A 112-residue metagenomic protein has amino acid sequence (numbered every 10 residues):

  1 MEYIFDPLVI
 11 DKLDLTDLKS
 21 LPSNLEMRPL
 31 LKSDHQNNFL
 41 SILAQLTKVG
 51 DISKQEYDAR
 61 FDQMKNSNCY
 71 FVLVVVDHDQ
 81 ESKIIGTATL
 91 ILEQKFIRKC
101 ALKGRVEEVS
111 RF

Functional and structural regions predicted by a protein language model:
M1-S33: Conserved N-terminal entry element of GNAT/NAT acetyltransferase domains
S33, S41-K54, F96: Helix-loop element at the rim of GNAT/NAT acetyltransferase active sites that forms part of the acceptor-substrate
S53-Q63: Short, basic/aromatic recognition patches
D62-V74, R105: A short helix-loop-beta-strand connector motif used in the catalytic cores of GNAT acetyltransferases and, in some
V74, S82-L92: Conserved beta-strand in the GNAT
V76, Q94, V106-F112: A short, internal acetyl-CoA/4′-phosphopantetheine-binding micro-motif in the GNAT/acyltransferase core
K83, Q94-V106: A conserved beta-turn-beta hairpin within the catalytic core of GNAT-like acetyltransferases that forms part
